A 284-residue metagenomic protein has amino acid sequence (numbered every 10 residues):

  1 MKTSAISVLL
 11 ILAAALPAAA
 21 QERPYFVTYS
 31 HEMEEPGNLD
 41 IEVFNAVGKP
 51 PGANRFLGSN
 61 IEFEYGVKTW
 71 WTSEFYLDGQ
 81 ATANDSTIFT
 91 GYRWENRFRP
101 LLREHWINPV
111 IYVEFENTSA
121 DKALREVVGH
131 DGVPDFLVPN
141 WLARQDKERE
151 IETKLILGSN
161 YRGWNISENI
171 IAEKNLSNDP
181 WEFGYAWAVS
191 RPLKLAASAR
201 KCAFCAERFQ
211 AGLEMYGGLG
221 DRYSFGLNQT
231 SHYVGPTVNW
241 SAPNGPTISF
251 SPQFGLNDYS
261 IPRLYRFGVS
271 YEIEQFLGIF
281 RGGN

Functional and structural regions predicted by a protein language model:
K2-L9: Sec-dependent signal peptide recognition, specifically the positively charged N-region followed immediately by
A15-P17: N-terminal signal peptide c-region/cleavage motif recognized by signal peptidases
A20-N284: Transmembrane beta-barrel domains of Gram-negative outer membranes and organellar outer membranes
